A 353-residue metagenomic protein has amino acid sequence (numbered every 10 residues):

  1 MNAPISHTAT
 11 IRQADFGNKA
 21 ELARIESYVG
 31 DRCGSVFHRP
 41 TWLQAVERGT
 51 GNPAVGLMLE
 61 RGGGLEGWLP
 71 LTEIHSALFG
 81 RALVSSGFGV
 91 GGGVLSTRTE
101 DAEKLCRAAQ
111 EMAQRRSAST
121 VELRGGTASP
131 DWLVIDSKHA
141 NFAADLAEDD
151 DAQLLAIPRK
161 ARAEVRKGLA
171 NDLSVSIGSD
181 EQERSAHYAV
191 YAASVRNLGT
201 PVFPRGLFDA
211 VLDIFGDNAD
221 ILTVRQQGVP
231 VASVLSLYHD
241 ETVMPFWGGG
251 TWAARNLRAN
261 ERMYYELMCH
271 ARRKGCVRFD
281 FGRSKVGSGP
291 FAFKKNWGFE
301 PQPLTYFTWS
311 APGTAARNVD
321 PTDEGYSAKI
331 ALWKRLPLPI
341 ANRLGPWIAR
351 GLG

Functional and structural regions predicted by a protein language model:
N2-T8, G56, E73, T127-Q153 (+1 more regions): Active-site/acyl-donor-binding loops of N-acyltransferases
I11-G62, L69-F79, G125-N256: A conserved beta-strand-loop-helix scaffold within acyl/acetyltransferase catalytic domains
N52-A54, R115-A118, K274-C276: Short, high-confidence coil segments that cap the C-terminus of an alpha-helix and link into the following beta-strand
M58-W68, L78, G89, E100-M112 (+1 more regions): Aromatic (often tryptophan-rich) hydrophobic motifs at membrane interfaces
H75-G91: Conserved acyl-donor/pantetheine-binding loop and adjacent beta-alpha core of acyl/acetyltransferases and related
G91-T97: The substrate-binding groove and active-site-proximal loops of carbohydrate-active enzymes, especially glycoside
E100-A143: Non-catalytic accessory segments adjacent to catalytic cores
E122, S176, R278-F281: Short catalytic-loop micro-motif centered on adjacent basic/acidic residues
